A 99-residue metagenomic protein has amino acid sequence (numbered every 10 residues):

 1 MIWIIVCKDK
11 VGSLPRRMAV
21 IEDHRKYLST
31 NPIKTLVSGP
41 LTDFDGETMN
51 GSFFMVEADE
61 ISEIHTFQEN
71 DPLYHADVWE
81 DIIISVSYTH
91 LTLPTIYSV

Functional and structural regions predicted by a protein language model:
M1-L91: Conserved, structured core segments of small domains
H90-V99: Single conserved hydrophobic/aromatic residue that forms the stacking wall/gate of nucleotide- or nucleobase-binding
